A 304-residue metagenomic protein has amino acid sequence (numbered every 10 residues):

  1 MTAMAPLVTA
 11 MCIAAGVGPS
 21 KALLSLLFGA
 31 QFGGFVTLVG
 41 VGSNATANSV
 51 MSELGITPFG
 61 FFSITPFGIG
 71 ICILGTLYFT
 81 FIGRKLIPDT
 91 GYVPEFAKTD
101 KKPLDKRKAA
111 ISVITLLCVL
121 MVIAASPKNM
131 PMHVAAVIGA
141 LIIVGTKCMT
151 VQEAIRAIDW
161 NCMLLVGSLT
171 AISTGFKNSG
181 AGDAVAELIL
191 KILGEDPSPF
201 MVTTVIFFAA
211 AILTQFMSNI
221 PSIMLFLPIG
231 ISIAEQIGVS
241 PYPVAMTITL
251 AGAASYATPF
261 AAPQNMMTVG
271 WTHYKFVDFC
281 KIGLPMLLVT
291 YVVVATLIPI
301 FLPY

Functional and structural regions predicted by a protein language model:
M1, G68-I73, N129-A140, L188-V202 (+1 more regions): Structural signature of hydrophobic alpha-helical transmembrane segments
M1-A3, G34-S43, K128-M132, G175-G182 (+2 more regions): Short helix-coil transition sites and intra-membrane helix breaks within transmembrane domains of multi-pass
M1-L7, E195-I233, I237, P241 (+1 more regions): Hydrophobic alpha-helical transmembrane segments of multi-pass integral membrane proteins, predominantly secondary
M4-L7, K21-F28, R156-L165, S222 (+1 more regions): Cytoplasmic-side transmembrane-helix entry/capping segments in multi-pass membrane proteins
M11, Q31, V50, L54 (+5 more regions): Alpha-helical transmembrane segments of multipass membrane proteins
A14-G29, G33-K98, M246-Y304: Juxtamembrane and boundary regions of transmembrane helices in multi-pass small-molecule transporters and channels
A14-L24, R107-V113, D159-M163, L190-I206 (+1 more regions): Membrane-interfacial loop-to-helix junctions in multi-pass transporters
S63-E187, T203, M286-L287, Y291 (+1 more regions): Hydrophobic transmembrane alpha-helices of multi-pass small-molecule transporters
